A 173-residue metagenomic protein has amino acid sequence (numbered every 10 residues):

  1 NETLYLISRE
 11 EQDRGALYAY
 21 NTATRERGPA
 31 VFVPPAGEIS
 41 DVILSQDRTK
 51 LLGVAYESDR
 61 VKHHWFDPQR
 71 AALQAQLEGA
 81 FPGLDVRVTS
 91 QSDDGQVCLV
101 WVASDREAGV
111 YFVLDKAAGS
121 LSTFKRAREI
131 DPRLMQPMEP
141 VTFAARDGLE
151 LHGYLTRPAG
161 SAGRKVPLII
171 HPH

Functional and structural regions predicted by a protein language model:
N1-H152, R157-K165: Peripheral, non-catalytic segments that deliver or gate enzyme domains
R164-H173: Short beta-strand element of the alpha/beta-hydrolase
